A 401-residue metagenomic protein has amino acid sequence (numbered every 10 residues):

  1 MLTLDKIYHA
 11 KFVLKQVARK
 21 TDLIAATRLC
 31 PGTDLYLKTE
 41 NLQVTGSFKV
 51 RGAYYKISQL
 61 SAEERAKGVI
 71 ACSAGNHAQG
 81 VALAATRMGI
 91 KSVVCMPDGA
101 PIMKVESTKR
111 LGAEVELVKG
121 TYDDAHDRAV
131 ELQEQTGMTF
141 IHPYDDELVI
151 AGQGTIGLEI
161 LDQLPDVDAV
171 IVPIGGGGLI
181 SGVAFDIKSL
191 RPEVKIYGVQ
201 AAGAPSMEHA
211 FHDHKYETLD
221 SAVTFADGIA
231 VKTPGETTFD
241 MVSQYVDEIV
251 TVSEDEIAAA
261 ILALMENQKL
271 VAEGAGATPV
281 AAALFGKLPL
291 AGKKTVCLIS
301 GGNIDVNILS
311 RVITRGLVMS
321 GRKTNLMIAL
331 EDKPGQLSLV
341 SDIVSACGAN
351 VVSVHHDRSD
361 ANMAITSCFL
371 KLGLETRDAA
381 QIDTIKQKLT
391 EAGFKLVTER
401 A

Functional and structural regions predicted by a protein language model:
M1-A401: PLP-dependent amino-acid enzyme catalytic core
